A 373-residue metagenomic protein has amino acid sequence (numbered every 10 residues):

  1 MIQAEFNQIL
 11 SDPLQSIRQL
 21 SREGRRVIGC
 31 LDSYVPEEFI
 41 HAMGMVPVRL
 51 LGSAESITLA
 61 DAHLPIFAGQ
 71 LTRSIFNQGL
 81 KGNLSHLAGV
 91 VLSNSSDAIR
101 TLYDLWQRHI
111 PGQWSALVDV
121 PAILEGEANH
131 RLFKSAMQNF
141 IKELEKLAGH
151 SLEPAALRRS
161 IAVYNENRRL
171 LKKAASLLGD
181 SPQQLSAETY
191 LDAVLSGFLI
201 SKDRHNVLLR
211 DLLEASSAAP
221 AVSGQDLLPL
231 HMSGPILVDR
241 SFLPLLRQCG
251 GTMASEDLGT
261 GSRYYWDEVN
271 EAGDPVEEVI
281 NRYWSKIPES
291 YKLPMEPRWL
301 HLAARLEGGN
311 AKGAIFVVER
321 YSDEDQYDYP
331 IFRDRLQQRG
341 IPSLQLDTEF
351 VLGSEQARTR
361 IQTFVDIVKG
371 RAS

Functional and structural regions predicted by a protein language model:
I2-R26, K134, Q138, K142-W266: A charged, amphipathic alpha-helical module
Q8-S21, R25-S33, E37-E38, I57-D61 (+1 more regions): Metallocofactor- and cofactor-centric catalytic cores in central/energy metabolism, strongly enriched
R22, S33-Y34, E38-G52, S233-R305: Redox- and metal-dependent alpha/beta enzyme cores, enriched for Fe-S-associated oxidoreductases and cofactor-handling
A54-T72, Y264-V279, R360: N-terminal beta-loop-helix "entrance" segment that forms/cooperates in small-molecule cofactor or anionic ligand
L64-K81, S290-A303: Glycine-rich, highly charged phosphate/nucleotide-binding loops
S74-K146: Acidic/His-rich segments in extracytoplasmic proteins that coordinate ligands and/or metal ions
L293-R339: C-terminal hydrophobic structural anchor segments that stabilize assembly/packing rather than catalytic chemistry
P330-S373: Peripheral docking tails and interdomain loops at the edges of cofactor- or intermediate-handling domains
